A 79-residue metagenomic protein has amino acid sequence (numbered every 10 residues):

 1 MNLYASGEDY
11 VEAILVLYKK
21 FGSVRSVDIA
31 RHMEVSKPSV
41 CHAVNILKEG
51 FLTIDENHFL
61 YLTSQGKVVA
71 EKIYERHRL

Functional and structural regions predicted by a protein language model:
N2-V35: N-terminal helix-turn-helix DNA-binding core of bacterial DNA-binding proteins
E8, E75-L79: Generic detection of well-ordered alpha-helical segments
R31, K48-E49: Alpha-helical residues within the helix-turn-helix
P38: Key DNA-contact positions within bacterial/archaeal DNA-binding proteins
V44-N45: Short, hydrophobic-biased segments on the C-terminal half of alpha helices that form "recognition helices"
L52-T53: Short hydrophobic beta-strand motif reused across regulatory alpha/beta modules
H58-R76: Basic, amphipathic "hinge/linker" alpha-helix immediately C-terminal to the N-terminal HTH DNA-binding motif
